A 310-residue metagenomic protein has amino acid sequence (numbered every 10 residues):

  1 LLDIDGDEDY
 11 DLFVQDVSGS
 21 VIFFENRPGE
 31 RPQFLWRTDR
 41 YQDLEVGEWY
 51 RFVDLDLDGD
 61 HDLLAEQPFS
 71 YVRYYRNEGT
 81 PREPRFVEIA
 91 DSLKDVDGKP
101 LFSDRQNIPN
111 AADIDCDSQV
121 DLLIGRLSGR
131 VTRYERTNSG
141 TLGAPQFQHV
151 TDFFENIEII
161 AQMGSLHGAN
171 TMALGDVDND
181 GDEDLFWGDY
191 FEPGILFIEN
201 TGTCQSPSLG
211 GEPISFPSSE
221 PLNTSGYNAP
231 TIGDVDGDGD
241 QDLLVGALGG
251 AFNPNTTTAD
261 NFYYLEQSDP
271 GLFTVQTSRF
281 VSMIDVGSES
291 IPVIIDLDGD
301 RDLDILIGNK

Functional and structural regions predicted by a protein language model:
L1-K310: Beta-propeller-forming repeat regions
